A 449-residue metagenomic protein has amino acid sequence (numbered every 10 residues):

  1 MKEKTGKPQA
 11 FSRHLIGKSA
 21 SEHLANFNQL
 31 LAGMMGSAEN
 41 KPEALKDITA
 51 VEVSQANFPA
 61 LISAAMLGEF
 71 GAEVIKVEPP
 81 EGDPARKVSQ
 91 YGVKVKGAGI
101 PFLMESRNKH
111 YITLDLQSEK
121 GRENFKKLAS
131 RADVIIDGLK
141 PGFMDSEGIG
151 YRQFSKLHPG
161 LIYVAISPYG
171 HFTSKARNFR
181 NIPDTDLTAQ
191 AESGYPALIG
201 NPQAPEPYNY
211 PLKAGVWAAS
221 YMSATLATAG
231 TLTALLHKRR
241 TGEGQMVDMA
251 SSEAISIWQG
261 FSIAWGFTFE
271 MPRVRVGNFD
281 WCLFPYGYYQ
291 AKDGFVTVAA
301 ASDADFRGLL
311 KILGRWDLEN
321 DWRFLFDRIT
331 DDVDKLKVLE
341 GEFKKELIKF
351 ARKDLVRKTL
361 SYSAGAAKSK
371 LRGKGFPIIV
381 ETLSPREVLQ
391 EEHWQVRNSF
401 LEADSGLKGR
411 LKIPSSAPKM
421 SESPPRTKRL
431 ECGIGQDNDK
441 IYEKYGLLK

Functional and structural regions predicted by a protein language model:
K2-E243, G433, D437-K449: N-terminal helix-loop segment corresponding to the beta1-alpha1 unit of nucleotide/adenylate-binding folds
G33-G36, A291-G294, A351-D354, A364 (+2 more regions): An anion-binding loop in the catalytic cleft
E81, P168-G170, S251-S256, D293 (+2 more regions): Glycine-rich beta-alpha junction loops
P211-M222, G244-M246, V276-G277, F284-Y286 (+2 more regions): A short glycine-threonine-serine/GTX helix/turn-capping micro-motif
L235-G277: Substrate-binding/catalytic subdomain of NAD(P)-dependent oxidoreductase enzymes
E270-W281, Y286-G287, K408-L411, L430-I434: Short Gly/Pro-enriched turn/cap motifs at secondary-structure boundaries
P285-Y286, Q290-K374: Aromatic-enriched alpha-helical interface/lid elements that frame and gate functional surfaces
R372-P424: A glycine-rich dinucleotide-binding beta-alpha-beta segment and adjacent secondary-structure elements that constitute
